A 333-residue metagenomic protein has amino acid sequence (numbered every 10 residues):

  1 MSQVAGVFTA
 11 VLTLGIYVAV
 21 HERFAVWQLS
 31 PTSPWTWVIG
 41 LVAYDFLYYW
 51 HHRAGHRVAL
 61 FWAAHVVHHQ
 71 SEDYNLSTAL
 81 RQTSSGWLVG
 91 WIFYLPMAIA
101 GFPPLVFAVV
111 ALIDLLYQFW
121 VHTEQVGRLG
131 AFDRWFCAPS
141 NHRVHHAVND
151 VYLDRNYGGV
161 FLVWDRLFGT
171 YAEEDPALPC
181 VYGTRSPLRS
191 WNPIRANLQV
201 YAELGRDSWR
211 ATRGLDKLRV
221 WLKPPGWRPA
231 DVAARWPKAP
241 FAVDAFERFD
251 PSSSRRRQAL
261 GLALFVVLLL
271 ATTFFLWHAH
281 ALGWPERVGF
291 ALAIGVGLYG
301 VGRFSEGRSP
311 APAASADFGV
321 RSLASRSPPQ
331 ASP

Functional and structural regions predicted by a protein language model:
Q3-L12, T32-S190: Membrane-embedded catalytic scaffold of the fatty acid hydroxylase/desaturase
F8-L29, W91-F107, A111, V266-R287 (+1 more regions): Juxtamembrane "helix exit" motif at the C-terminal ends of alpha-helical transmembrane segments in multi-pass membrane
V11, G15, A19, W50 (+6 more regions): Structural signature of transmembrane alpha-helix termini at the membrane-water interface
I39, A43, V89, V109 (+5 more regions): Lipid-exposed faces of alpha-helical membrane segments in multi-pass integral membrane proteins
A54-V66, R235-F246, F290-G297: Hydrophobic, membrane-facing alpha-helical anchors
D73-L76, W120-G261, G302-S325: Cytosolic/stromal cytosol-facing helical appendages immediately following the last transmembrane segment
F249-S315: Substrate-recognition/cap regions that form aromatic- and gly/pro-loop-enriched pockets for small-molecule ligands
